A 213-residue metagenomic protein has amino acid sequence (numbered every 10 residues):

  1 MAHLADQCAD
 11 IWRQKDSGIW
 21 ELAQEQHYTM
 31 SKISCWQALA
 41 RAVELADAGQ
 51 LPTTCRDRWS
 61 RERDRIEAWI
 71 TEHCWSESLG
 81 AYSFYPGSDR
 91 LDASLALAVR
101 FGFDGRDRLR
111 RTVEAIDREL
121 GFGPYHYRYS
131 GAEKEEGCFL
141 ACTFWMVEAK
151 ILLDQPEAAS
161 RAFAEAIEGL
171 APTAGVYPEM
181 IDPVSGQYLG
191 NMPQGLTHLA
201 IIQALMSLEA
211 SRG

Functional and structural regions predicted by a protein language model:
M1-L39: Helix-rich catalytic cores of soluble enzyme domains
H3-G18, R63-L140, R161-G213: Extended glycan-interaction surfaces of carbohydrate-active proteins
K15-L22, A42-R58: Inter-helical turn/loop segments and adjacent helix faces that build the functional surface of alpha-helical bundle
L22-I33, T54-D57, P86, K134-G137 (+1 more regions): Alpha-helix capping and helix-loop boundary segments enriched in small/acidic/polar residues
W36, V43, R56, R63 (+4 more regions): Heptad-repeat amphipathic alpha-helical coiled-coil interaction surface used for oligomerization/assembly
L39, A46, V99-G102, K150 (+1 more regions): Residue at a conserved register position within TPR or TPR-like alpha-solenoid repeats
L51, Q155-P156: Residues in the short coil linking paired helices within alpha-helical repeat scaffolds
E135-L152: Internal helical hairpin/lid segments
